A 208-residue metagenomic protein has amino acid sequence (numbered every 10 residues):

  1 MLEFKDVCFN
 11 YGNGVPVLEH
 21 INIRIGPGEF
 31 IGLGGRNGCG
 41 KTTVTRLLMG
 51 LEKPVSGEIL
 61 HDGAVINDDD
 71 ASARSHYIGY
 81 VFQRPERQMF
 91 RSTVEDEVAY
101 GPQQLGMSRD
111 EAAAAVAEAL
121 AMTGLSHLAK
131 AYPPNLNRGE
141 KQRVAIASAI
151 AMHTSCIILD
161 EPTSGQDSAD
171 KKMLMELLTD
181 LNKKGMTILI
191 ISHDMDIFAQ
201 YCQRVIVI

Functional and structural regions predicted by a protein language model:
G34-R36: The feature captures the beta-strand-to-loop junction immediately N-terminal to the Walker
M49: Helix-to-loop junction immediately C-terminal to a conserved catalytic motif
G57-V65, R74: Conserved ABC transporter NBD signature motif
D110-L128: Conserved ABC ATPase "signature" region
Y132-L136, E140: Conserved ABC ATPase signature
I157-D160: Catalytic Walker B motif of ABC-type/P-loop ATPase nucleotide-binding domains
S192-H193: H-loop/switch region of ABC-family ATPase nucleotide-binding domains
